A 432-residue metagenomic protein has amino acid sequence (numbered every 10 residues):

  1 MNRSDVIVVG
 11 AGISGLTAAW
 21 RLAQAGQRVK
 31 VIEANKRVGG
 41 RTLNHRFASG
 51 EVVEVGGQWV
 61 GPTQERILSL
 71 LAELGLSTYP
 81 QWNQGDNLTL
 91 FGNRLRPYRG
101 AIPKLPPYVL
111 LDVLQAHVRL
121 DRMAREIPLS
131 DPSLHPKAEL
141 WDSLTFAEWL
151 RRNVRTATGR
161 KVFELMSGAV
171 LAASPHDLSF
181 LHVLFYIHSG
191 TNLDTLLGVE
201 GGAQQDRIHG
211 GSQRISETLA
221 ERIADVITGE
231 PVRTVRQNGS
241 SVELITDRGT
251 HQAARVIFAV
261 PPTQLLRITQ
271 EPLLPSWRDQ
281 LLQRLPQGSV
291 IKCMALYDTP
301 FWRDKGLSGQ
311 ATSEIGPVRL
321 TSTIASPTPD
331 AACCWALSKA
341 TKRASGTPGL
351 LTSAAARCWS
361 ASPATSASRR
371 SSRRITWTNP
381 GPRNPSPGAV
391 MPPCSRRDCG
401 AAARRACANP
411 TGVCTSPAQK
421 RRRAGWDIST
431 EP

Functional and structural regions predicted by a protein language model:
N2-S14: Beta1/beta-strand and adjacent pyrophosphate-binding region of the FAD-binding site in flavoprotein oxidoreductases
S4-D5, T17, A25, R99-G100 (+4 more regions): Conserved flavin/dinucleotide-binding core of flavoenzymes
A23-A48: Glycine-rich FAD pyrophosphate-binding loop
G40-I67, M123-L134, L184-T195: Glycine-rich active-site loop/strand segments that organize a redox cofactor
E51-M123: Dinucleotide-binding Rossmann-like beta1-alpha1 core, especially the glycine-rich loop that anchors the ADP
L68-L88, A157-V162, F301-G309, S371: A short alpha-helix-loop-beta-strand transition element characteristic of N-terminal alpha/beta dinucleotide-binding
P128-T234, N238-S241, A259, T263 (+3 more regions): Active-site/ligand-binding neighborhood in enzyme catalytic cores
E230-G239, L244-L307: Central helical "cap/lid" subdomain
